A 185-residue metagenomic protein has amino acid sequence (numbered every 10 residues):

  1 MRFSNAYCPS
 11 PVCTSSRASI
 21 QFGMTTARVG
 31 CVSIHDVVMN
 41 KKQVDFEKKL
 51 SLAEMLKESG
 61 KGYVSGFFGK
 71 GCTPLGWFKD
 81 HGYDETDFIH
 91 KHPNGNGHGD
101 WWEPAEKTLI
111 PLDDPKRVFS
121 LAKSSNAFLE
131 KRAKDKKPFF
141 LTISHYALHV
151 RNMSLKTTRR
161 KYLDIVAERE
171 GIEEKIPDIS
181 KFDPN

Functional and structural regions predicted by a protein language model:
M1-N185: Formylglycine-dependent sulfatase
